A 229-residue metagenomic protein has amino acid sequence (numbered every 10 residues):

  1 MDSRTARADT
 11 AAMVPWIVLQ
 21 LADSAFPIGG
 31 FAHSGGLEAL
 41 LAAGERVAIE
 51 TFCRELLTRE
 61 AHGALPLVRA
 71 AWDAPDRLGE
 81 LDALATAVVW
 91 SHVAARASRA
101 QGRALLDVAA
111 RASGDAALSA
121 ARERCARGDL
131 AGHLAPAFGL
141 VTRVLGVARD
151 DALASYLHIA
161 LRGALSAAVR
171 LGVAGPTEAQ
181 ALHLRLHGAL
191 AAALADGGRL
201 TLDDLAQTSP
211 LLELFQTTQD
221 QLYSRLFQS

Functional and structural regions predicted by a protein language model:
M1-S229: Metal- and O2-centered redox machinery and metal/ROS homeostasis
